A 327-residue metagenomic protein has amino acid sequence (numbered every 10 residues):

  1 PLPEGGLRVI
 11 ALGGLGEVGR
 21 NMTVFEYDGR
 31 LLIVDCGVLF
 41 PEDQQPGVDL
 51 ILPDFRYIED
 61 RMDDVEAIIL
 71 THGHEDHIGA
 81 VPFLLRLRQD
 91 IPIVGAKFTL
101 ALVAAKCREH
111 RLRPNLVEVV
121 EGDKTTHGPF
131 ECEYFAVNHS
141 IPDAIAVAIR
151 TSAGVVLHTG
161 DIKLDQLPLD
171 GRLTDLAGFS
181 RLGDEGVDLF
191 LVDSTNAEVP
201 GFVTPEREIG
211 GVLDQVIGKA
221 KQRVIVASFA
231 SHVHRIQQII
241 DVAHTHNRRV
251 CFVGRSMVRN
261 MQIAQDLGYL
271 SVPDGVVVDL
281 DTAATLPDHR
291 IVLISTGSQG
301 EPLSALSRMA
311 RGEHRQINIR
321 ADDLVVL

Functional and structural regions predicted by a protein language model:
P1-I69, H74-L286, S304-N318: His/Asp/Glu-rich metal-coordinating catalytic cores of metallo-dependent phosphodiesterases/hydrolases acting on
R20, H289-I291, D322: Short, surface-exposed beta-edge/turn micro-motifs
R290-Q299: Conserved two-lobed SF2 helicase motor
